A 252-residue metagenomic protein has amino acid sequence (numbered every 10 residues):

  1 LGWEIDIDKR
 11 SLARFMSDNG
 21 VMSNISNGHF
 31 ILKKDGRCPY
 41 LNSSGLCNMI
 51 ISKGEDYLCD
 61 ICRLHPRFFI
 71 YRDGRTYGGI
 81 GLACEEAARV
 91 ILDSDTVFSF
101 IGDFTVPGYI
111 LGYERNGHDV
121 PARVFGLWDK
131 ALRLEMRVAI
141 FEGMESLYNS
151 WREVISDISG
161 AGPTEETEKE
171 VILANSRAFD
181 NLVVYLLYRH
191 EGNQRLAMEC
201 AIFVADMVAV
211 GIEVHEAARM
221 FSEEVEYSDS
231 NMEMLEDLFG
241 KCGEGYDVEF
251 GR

Functional and structural regions predicted by a protein language model:
L1-D6, F15, N19-G20, L58 (+7 more regions): N-terminal, helix-rich and Lys/Arg-enriched segments in bacterial and organellar proteins
L1-Y71: N-terminal leader/presequence-like segments
D6-K9, L32, L41, D56 (+3 more regions): Generic alpha-helical scaffold signal
N42, I51, P66, A88 (+3 more regions): Generic short alpha-helical hydrophobic face used as a protein-protein interaction/packing hotspot
G45, S52-N116: Internal, well-ordered alpha/beta segment that forms a basic, Gly-enriched binding/recognition surface
I110-R252: Hydrophobic, aromatic-lined core segments that form the binding pocket/scaffold for planar heteroaromatic ligands
